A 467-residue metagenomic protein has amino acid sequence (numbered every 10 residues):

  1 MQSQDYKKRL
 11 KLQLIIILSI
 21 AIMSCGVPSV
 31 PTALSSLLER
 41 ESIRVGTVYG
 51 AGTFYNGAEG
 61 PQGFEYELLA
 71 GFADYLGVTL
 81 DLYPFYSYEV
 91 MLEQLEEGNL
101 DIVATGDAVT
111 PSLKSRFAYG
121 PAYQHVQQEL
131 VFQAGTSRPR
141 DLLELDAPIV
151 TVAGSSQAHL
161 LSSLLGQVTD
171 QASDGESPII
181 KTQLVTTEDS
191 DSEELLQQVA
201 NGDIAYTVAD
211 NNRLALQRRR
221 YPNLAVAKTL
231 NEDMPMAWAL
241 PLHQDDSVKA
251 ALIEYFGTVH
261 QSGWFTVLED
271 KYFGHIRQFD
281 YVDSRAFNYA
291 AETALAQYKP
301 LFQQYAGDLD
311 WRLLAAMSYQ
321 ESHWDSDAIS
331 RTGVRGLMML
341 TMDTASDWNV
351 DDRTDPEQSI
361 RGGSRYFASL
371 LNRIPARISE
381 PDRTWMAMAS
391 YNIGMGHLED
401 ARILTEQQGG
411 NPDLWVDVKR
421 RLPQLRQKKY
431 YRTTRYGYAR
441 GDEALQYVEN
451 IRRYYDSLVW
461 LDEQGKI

Functional and structural regions predicted by a protein language model:
C25-D107, P111, S115, V185-S190 (+1 more regions): Extracytoplasmic small-molecule ligand-binding "clamshell" domains of the periplasmic binding protein/Venus flytrap
G26-P28, G63-Y75, A134-A158, N211-R213 (+4 more regions): Extended ligand-binding regions for polar small-molecule ligands
R44-T53, G57-D74, A108, E129-S190 (+2 more regions): Bilobed "Venus flytrap"/periplasmic-binding protein-like clamshell domains and structurally analogous long
V48-A51, A122-R138, A215-E254, R277-S284 (+1 more regions): Periplasmic-binding protein-like
E89, T105-R116, S163, L196-E232 (+2 more regions): A ligand-binding cleft/hinge motif common to bilobed small-molecule-binding domains
H275-H323, E357, I374-P375, I467: Export/targeting segments at the very N-terminus of extracytoplasmic proteins
D327-D351, P356-S369, Q427, I451: Substrate-binding/active-site groove segments that recognize and process beta-1,4-linked N-acetyl-hexosamine
M388-S457: Catalytic and substrate-binding regions of cell-wall glycan-acting enzymes that process beta-1,4-linked
